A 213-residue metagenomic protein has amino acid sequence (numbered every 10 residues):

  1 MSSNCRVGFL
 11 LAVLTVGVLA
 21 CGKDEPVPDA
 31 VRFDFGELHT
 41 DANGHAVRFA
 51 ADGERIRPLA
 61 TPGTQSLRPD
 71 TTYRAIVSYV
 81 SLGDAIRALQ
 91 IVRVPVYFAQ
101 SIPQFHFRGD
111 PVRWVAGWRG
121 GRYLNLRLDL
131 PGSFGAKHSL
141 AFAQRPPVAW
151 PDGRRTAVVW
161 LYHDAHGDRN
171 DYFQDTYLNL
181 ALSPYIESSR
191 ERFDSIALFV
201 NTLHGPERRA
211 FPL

Functional and structural regions predicted by a protein language model:
M1-F9: Bacterial N-terminal signal peptides that target proteins for export
G17-A20: C-terminal motif of bacterial Sec signal peptides marking the signal peptidase cleavage site
K23-G44: Structural detector for short beta-strands of small beta-barrel domains
G53-L67: Beta-strand/loop nucleic-acid-binding surfaces
L67-D70, D164-D194: Short, solvent-exposed, Trp/other aromatic-anchored flexible loops in extracytoplasmic proteins
L67-R87: Flexible glycine-rich surface loops and low-complexity tracts that mediate binding to linear polymers
V80-I102: OB-fold/S1-family single-stranded nucleic acid-binding modules
A116-R169: Short helix-loop boundary/capping segments
